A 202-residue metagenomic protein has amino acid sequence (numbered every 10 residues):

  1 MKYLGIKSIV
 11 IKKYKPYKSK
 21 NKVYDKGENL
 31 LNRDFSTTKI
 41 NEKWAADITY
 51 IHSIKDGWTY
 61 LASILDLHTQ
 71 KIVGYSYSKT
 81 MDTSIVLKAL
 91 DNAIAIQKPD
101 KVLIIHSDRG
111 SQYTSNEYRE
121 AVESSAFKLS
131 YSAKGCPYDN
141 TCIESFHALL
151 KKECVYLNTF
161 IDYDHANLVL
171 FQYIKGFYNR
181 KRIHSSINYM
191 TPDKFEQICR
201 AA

Functional and structural regions predicted by a protein language model:
M1, L31, D47, I64 (+10 more regions): Mobile genetic element proteins and their domesticated derivatives, centered on retroelements and DNA transposons
M1-K39, C136, T191-C199: Basic, flexible linker segments flanking DNA-binding modules in nucleic acid-interacting mobile-element proteins
K18-K20, S107-R109, S115-Y118, Y131-K151 (+2 more regions): RNase H-like two-metal-ion nuclease catalytic core shared by retroviral integrases and related mobile-element nucleases
G27, N41, L61, D82 (+5 more regions): Hydrophobic (often cysteine-bearing) scaffold residues that line and stabilize catalytic clefts of nucleotide/cofactor
R33, T37-V73, K79: An active-site-proximal beta-strand-loop segment
K71-Y75, L129-S132, Y156-L157: Short small-residue beta-strand/loop micro-motif enriched in glycine and branched aliphatics
Y75-K98: Active-site beta-loop-alpha junctions of metal-dependent nucleic acid enzymes, especially the RNase H-like/DDE
N116, E123-F127, L149-A202: C-terminal domain-tail junction helix/linker
